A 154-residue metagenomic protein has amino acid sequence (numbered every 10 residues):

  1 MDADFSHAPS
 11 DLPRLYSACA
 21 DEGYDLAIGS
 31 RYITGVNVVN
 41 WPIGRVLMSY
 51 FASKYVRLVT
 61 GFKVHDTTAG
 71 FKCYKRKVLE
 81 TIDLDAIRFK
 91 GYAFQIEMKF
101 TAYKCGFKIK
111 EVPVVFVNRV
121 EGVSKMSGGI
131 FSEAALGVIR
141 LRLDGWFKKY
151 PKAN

Functional and structural regions predicted by a protein language model:
M1, S30, V115: Conserved residues at the C-terminal ends of beta-strands
D2-S6: The conserved acidic donor/metal-binding loop of glycosyltransferases
P9-Y92, R119-A134: Acceptor/aglycone-binding surface of glycosyltransferases and processive sugar-polymer synthases
S10, D21, K77-V78, G106 (+1 more regions): Terminal low-complexity segments of carbohydrate-biosynthetic enzymes
A27, D66-T67, E111, F147 (+1 more regions): Short, hydrophobic secondary-structure boundary micro-motifs
A27-G29, S53-R57, F100-A102, I109 (+1 more regions): Short, surface-exposed, polar/charged, turn-prone segments marking secondary-structure boundaries
F62-K63, A86-K90, K99-V117: Catalytic donor-sugar/metal-binding loop of nucleotide-sugar-dependent glycosyltransferases
I96: DNA-recognition element of transcription regulators
